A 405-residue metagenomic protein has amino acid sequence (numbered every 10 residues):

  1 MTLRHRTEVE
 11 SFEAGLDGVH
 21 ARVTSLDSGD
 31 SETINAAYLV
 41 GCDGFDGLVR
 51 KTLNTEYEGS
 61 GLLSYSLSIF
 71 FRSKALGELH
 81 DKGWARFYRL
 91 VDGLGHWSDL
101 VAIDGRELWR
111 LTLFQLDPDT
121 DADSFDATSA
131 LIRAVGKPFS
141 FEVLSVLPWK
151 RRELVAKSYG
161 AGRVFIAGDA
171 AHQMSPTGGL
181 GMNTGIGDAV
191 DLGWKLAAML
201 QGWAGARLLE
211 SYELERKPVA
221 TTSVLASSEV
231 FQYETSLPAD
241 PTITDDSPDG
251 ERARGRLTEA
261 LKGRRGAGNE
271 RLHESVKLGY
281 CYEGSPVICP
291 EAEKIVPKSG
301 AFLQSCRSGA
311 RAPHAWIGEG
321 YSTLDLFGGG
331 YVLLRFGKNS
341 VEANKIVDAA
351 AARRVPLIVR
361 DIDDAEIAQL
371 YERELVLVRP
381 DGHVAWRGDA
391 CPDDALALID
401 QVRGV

Functional and structural regions predicted by a protein language model:
M1-E251, G255, R360: Core Rossmann-like FAD-binding/catalytic domain of the broad FAD-dependent monooxygenase superfamily
A14, A198-V405: Helical substrate-recognition/capping region of FAD-dependent monooxygenase/halogenase enzymes
